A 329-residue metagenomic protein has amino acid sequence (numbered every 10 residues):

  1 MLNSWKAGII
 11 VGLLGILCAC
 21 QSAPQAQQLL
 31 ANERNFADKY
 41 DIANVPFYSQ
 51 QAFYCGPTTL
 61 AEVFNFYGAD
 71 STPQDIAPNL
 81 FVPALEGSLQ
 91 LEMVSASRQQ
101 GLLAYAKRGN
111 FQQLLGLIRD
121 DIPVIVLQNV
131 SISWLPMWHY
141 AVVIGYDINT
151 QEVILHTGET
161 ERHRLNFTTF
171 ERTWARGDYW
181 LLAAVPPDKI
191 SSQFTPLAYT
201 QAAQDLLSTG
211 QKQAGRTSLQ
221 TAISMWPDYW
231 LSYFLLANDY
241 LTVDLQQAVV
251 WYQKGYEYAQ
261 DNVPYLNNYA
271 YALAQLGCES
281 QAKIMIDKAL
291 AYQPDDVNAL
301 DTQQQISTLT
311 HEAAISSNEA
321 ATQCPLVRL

Functional and structural regions predicted by a protein language model:
Q21-K107, L114, K189, K212 (+6 more regions): Cysteine-nucleophile protease catalytic domains, especially the papain-like/related folds used in DUB/UBL proteases
Q21-P24, N149-L236, T242, Q246: Noncatalytic regulatory segments and standalone regulatory/sensor domains
L103, K107-H156: Active-site-adjacent substructure of cysteine-protease-like catalytic cores
M225, E257-A259, Y292: Structural marker of alpha-solenoid helical repeat scaffolds
L231-L235, P264-Y271, N298-Q303: Alpha-solenoid helical repeat scaffolds
C278, K283-L329: Terminal, low-structured helical/coil segments at or just beyond the last alpha-helical repeat
